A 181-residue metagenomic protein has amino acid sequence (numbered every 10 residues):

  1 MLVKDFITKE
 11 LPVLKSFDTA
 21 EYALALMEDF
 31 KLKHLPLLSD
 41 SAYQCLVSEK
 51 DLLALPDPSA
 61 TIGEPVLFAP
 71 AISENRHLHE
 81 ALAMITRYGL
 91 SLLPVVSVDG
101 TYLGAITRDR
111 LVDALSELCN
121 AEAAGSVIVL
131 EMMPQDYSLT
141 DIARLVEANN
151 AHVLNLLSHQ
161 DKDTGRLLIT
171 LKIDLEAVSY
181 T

Functional and structural regions predicted by a protein language model:
M1-L26, L37-S39, Y43-S48, L53-L90 (+4 more regions): Bateman/CBS regulatory modules and CBS-like beta-alpha motifs in cytosolic regions of diverse proteins
E28, T86, S116, V146-E147: Signal for well-folded cores of large energy- and translation-related assemblies
A105-R108: Hydrophobic, helix-rich cores of sensory/ligand-binding and other regulatory modules that couple small-molecule
L111-S116, N149-L156: Short amphipathic beta-strand starts and helix->beta connectors
Q135, K172-V178: Helix N-cap motif at beta-to-alpha junctions
Q135-L154: Short amphipathic alpha-helix segments
G165-I173: A generic structural motif
T181: Conserved small/polar residues in nucleotide/adenosyl-binding loops
